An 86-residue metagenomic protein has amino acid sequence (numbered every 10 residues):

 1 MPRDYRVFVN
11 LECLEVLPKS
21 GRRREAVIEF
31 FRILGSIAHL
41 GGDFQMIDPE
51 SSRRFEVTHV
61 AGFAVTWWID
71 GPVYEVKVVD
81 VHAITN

Functional and structural regions predicted by a protein language model:
M1-R32: Arg/Lys-rich, positively charged N-terminal/basic patches that mediate binding to nucleic acids
I28, R32, H39-I47: A short, aromatic/hydrophobic, helix- or strand-capping loop or linear motif that either lines the entrance/gate
I33-G35, I84-T85: Short, charged/polar low-complexity linear motifs in solvent-exposed/disordered segments
G35-S36, E56: N-terminal hydrophobic or amphipathic segments with adjacent small-residue motifs that include Sec signal peptides
D43-N86: Basic/aromatic recognition patch in beta-strand/loop cores that engages polyanionic ligands
